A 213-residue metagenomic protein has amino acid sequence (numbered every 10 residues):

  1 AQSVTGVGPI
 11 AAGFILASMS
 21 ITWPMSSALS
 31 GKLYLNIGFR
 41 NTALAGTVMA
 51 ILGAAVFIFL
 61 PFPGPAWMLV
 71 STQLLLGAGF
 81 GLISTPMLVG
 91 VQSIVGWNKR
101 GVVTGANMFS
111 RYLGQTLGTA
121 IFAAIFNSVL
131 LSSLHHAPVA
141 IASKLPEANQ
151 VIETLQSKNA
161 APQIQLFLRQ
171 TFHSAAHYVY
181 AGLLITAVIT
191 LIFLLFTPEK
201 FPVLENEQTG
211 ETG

Functional and structural regions predicted by a protein language model:
A1-S133, Y180-L183, A187-I189: 12-transmembrane solute porter fold
R111-F196, E205, E211-G213: Hydrophobic transmembrane architecture of multi-pass small-molecule transporters
